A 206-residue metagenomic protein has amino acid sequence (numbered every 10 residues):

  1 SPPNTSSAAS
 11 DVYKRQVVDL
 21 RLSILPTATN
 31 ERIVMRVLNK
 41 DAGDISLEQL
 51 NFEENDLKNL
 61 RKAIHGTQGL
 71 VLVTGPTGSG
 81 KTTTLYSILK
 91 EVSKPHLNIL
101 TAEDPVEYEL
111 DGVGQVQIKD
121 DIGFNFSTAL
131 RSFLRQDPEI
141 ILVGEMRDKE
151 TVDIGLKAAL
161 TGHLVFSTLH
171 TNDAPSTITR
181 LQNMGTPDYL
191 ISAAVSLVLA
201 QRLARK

Functional and structural regions predicted by a protein language model:
S1-A9, Y13: Single conserved hydrophobic/aromatic residue that forms the stacking wall/gate of nucleotide- or nucleobase-binding
S10-K206: Short, flexible helix-loop junctions that flank or precede catalytic/ligand sites
